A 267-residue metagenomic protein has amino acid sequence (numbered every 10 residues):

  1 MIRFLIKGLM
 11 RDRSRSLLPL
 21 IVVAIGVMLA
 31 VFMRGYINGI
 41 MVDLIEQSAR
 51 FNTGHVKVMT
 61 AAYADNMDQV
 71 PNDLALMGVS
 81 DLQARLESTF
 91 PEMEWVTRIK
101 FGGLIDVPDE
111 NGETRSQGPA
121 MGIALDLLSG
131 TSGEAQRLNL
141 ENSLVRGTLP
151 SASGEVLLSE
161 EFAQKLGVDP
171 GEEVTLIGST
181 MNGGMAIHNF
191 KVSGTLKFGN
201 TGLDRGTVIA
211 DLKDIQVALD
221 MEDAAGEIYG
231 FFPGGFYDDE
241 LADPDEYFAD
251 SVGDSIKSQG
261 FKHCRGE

Functional and structural regions predicted by a protein language model:
M1-G35, R50: N-terminal Sec/SRP start-transfer signal
V23, G54, V58-A64: Short, conserved active-site loops that position catalytic residues or coordinate cofactors/metal ions across diverse
M28-V58: Alpha-helical transmembrane segments
A61, D65-N66, P71-D223: A structural signal for hydrophobic secondary-structure junctions, strongest on transmembrane helix-loop-helix units
G226-P233, I256: Extracytoplasmic/periplasmic membrane-proximal domains and adjacent transmembrane bundles of envelope biogenesis
Y237-D250: Short, conserved charged micro-motifs
F248-E267: A cross-kingdom feature of multi-pass membrane systems that activates on extracytoplasmic/periplasmic
